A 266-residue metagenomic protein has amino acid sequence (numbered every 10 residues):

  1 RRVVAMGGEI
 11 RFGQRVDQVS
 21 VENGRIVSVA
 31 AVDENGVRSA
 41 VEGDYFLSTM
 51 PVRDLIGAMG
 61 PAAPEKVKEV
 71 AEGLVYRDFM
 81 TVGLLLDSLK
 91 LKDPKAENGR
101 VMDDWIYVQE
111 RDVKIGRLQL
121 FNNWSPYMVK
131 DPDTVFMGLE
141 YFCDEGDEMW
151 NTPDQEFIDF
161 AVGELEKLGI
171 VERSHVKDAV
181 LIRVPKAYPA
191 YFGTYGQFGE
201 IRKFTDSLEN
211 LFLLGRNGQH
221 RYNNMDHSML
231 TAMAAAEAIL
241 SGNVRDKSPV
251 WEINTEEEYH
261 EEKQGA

Functional and structural regions predicted by a protein language model:
R1-M6, F142-D144: Helix-loop-beta segment of a Rossmann-like dinucleotide-binding subdomain
R2, E164, L168, A235 (+1 more regions): Short alpha-helical functional segments enriched in proximate histidine and acidic residues
V4-D17: A conserved beta-strand/loop element that lines the FAD pocket in flavoprotein oxidoreductases
E9-R11, K177-V180, F212: General small-molecule cofactor/ligand-binding pocket signal
Q14-S174, Q197, K247-E258, A266: Mid-domain catalytic core of redox enzymes that form a hydrophobic substrate pocket/lid adjacent to a catalytic redox
V19, V180-R183: Small/polar glycine-rich anion-binding or flexible loop at a beta-alpha turn
D144-G146, K186-A187, G218-H220: Short Gly/Pro-enriched loop/turn and capping motifs at secondary-structure junctions
I182, Y191-A266: C-terminal lid/capping helical subdomain adjacent to the catalytic/cofactor pocket in oxidative enzymes
